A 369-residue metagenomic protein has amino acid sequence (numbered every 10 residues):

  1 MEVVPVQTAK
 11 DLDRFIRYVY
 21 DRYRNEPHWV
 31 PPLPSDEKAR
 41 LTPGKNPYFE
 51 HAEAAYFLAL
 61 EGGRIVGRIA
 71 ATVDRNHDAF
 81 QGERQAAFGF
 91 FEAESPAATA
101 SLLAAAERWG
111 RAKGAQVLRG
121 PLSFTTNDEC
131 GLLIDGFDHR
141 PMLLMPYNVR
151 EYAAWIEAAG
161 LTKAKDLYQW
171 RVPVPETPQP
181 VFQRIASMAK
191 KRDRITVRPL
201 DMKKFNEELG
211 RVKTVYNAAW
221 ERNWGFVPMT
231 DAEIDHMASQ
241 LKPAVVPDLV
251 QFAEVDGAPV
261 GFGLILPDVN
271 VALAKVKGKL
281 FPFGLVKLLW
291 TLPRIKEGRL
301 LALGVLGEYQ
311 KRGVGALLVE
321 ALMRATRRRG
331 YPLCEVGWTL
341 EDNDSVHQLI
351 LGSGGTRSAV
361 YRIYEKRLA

Functional and structural regions predicted by a protein language model:
M1, V172-P175, E365-A369: Short beta-strand-to-coil "C-cap" segments at the C-terminal boundary of structured domains/repeats, marking
M1-H28, A369: Generic start-of-chain signal for non-secretory N-termini
V19-E61, I69-A79, P199, K204-V305: A conserved beta-strand-loop-helix scaffold within acyl/acetyltransferase catalytic domains
R75-D78, T126-D128, T177, D235-H236 (+5 more regions): Flexible loop/turn segments at secondary-structure boundaries
A79-G160, V276-S353: Acyl-donor binding region in acyl/amide transferases
P146-G225: Acyltransferase donor/substrate-recognition loop-hinge adjacent to the catalytic core
